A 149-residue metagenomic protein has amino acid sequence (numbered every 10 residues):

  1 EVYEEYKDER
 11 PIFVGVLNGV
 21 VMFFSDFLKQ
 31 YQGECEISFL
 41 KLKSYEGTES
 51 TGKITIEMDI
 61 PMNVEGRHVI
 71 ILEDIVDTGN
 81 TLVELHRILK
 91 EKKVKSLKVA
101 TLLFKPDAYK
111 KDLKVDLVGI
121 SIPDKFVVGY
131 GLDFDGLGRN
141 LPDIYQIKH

Functional and structural regions predicted by a protein language model:
E1-H149: PRPP-associated nucleotide enzymes
